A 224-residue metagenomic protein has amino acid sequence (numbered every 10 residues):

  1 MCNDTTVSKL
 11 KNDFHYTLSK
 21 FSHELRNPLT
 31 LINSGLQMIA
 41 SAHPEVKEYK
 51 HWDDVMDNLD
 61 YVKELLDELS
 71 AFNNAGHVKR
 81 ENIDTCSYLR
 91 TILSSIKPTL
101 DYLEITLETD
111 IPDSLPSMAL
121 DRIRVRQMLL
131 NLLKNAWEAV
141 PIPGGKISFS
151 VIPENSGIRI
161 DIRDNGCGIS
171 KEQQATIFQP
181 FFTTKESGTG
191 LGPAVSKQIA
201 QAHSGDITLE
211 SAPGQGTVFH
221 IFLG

Functional and structural regions predicted by a protein language model:
Y49-T99: Conserved DHp (HisKA) dimerization/phosphotransfer helix of two-component histidine kinases, i.e., the long coiled-coil
G76-V78, S117-L120, T184: Conserved micro-motifs of the catalytic ATP-binding
D101, T106-P116: Conserved catalytic submotifs in the C-terminal HATPase_c
K146-S156: Short beta-strand/loop element within the Bergerat-fold HATPase_c
D164: Acidic ATP/Mg2+-coordinating residue in the GHKL
I169-F181: Short conserved segment of the HATPase_c
S204-G205: Conserved glycine-rich
